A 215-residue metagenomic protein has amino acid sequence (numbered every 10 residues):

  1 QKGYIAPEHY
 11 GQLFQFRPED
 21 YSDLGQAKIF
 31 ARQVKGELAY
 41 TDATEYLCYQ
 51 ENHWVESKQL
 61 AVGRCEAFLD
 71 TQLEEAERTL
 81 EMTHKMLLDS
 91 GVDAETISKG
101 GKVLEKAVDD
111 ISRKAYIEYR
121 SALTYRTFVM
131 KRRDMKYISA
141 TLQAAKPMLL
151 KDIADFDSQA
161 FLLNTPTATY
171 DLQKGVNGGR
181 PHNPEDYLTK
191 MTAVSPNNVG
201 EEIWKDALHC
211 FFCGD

Functional and structural regions predicted by a protein language model:
A6-E202: Intein modules and their embedded homing endonuclease domains
F212-D215: N-terminal pre-Walker A segment at the start of P-loop NTPase domains
